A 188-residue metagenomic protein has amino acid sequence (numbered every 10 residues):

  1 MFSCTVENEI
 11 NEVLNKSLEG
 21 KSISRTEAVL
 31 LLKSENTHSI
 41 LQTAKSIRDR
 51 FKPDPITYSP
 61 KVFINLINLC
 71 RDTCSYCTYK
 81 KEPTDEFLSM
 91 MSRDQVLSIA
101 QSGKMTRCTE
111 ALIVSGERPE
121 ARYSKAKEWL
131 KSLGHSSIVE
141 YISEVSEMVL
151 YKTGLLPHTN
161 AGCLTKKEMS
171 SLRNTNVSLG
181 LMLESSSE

Functional and structural regions predicted by a protein language model:
M1-F63, I67-R71: Flexible, acidic/Gly-rich N-terminal and inter-domain linker regions that tether and position cofactor-handling modules
T5, T26, T37, T43 (+9 more regions): Residue-identity detector for threonine
N15-E19, K33, S46-P53, Y79 (+4 more regions): Generic secondary-structure signature for well-ordered alpha-helical cores
G20, A44, C74, I113 (+1 more regions): Conserved, mostly hydrophobic/aromatic
S22-I23, A28-S39, L66-R71, S75-Y76 (+4 more regions): Short, charge-rich amphipathic segments
T37-L41, F51-P55, I67-S75, E82 (+3 more regions): Short amphipathic alpha-helical patches
S46, I56-Q95, R118-P119: Canonical Radical SAM [4Fe-4S] cluster-binding loop centered on the CxxxCxxC motif and its immediate flanking residues
P83-E188: Conserved Radical SAM active-site core
